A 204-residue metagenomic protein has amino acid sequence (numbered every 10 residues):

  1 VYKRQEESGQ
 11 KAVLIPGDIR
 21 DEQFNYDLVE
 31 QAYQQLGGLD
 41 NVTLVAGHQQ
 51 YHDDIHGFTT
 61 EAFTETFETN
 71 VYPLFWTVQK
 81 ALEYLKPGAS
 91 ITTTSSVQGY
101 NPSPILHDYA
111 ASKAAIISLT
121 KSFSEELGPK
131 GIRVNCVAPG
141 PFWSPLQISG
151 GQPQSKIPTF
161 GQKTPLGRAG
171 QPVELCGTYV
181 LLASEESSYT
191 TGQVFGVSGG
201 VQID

Functional and structural regions predicted by a protein language model:
E7, P129, P141-T164: A glycine/serine/threonine-rich, flexible loop-to-helix segment that serves as the NAD(P) cofactor-binding "lid"
P16-D27, T60, V173-E174: The beta1-alpha1 cofactor-binding region of Rossmann-like NAD(H)/NADP(H)-dependent oxidoreductases
Y26, G47-T64, E83, I105-D108 (+1 more regions): Conserved mid-core segment of classical short-chain dehydrogenase/reductases
D40, H56-F75, T92, I116 (+1 more regions): Catalytic Tyr-X3-Lys loop
H52, N101, Y179-V180, T191-D204: Short C-terminal tail/terminal secondary-structure segment of NAD(P)H-dependent dehydrogenase/reductase domains
V78, S112, T120: Active-site helix of classical SDR
E83-Y84, E125-P129, S188: Alpha-helical segment proximal to the catalytic Tyr-Lys
S96: Residue(s) in the substrate-gating loop at a strand-loop-helix junction that position the organic substrate next
